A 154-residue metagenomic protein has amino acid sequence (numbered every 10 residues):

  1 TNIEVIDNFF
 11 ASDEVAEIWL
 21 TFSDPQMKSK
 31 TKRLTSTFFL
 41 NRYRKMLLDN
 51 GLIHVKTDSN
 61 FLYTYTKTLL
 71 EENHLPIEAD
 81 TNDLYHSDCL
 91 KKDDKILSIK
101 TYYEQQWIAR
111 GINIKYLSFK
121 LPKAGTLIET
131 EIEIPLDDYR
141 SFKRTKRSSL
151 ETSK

Functional and structural regions predicted by a protein language model:
T1-E17: S-adenosyl-L-methionine
V5, Q26, F61: Feature marks short, surface-exposed loop/turn motifs that line or immediately flank catalytic pockets and channel
V15-L34: A short SAM/SAH-binding and catalytic strip from SAM-dependent methyltransferases
I18, T35-F38, T57-S59: Compact, Lys/Arg-rich rRNA/RNP-binding cores from ribosome-related proteins
S29-K32, K56-N73: Conserved class I S-adenosyl-L-methionine
R33-L52: A short glycine-rich, Lys/Arg-flanked "PGG" loop and its adjoining helix->strand segment in the class I
F39-R44, T64-S87: Conserved Class I S-adenosyl-L-methionine
T81-K154: SAM/dcSAM-binding transferase cores
